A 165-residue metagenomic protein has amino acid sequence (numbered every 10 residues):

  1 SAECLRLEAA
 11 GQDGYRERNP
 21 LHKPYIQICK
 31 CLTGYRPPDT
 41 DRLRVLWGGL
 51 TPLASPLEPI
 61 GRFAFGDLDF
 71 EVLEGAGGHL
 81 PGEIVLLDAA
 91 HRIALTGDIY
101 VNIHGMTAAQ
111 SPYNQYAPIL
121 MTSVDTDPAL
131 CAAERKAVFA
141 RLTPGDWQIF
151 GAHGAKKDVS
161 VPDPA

Functional and structural regions predicted by a protein language model:
S1-E3, Y100-V101: Short, acidic/turn-prone active-site loops that include or flank metal/cofactor- and phosphate-binding residues
E3-G75, L80, S123, L130-K136 (+1 more regions): Metallo-beta-lactamase
P59-I60, D69-V161: Metallo-beta-lactamase
P164-A165: Short, low-complexity, polybasic intrinsically disordered segments
